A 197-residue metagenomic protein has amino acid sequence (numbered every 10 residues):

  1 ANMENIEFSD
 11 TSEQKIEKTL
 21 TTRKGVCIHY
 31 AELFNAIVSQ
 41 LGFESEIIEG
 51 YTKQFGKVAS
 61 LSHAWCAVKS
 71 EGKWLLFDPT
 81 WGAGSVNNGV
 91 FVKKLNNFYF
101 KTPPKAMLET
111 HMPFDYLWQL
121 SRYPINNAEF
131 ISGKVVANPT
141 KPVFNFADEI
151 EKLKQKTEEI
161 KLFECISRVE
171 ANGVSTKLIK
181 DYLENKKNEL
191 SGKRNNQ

Functional and structural regions predicted by a protein language model:
A1-V26: Secondary-structure boundary elements
S12-E13, H63, F91, S132: Short alpha-helical interface elements
K15-I16, V26-E32, D78, Q197: Generic hydrophobic/packing signal
H29-K105: Hydrophobic/aromatic-rich core segments of domains that either
N87-Q197: Alpha-helical and coiled-coil interaction segments, frequently adjacent to or embedded within charge-biased
